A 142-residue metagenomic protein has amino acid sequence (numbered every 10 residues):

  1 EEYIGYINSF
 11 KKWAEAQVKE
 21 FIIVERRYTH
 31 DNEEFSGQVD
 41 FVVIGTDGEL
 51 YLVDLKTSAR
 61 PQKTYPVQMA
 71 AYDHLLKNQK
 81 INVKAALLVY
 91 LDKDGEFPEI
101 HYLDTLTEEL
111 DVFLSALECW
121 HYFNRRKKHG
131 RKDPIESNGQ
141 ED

Functional and structural regions predicted by a protein language model:
E1-R26: A non-catalytic, helix-rich entry segment at domain boundaries
E2, R26-G139: Nucleic-acid nuclease catalytic cores
